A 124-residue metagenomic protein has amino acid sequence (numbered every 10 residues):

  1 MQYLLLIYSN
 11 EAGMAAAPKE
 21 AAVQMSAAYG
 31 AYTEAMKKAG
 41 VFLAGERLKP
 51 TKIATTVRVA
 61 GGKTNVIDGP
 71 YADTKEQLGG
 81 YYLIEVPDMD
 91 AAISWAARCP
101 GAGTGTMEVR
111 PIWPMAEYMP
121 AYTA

Functional and structural regions predicted by a protein language model:
M1-A124: Conserved, structured core segments of small domains
